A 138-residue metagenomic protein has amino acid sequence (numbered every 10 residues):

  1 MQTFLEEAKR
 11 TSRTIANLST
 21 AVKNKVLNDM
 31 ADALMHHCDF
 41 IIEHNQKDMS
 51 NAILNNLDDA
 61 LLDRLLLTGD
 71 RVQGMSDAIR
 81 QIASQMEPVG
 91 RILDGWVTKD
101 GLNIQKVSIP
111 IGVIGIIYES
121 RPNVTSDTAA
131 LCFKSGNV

Functional and structural regions predicted by a protein language model:
M1-L102, L131: N-terminal Rossmann-like NAD(P)+-binding subdomain of aldehyde/semialdehyde dehydrogenases
S84, P88-V138: Conserved small-residue-rich beta-alpha loop and adjacent elements that most often cradle the phosphate/pyrophosphate
